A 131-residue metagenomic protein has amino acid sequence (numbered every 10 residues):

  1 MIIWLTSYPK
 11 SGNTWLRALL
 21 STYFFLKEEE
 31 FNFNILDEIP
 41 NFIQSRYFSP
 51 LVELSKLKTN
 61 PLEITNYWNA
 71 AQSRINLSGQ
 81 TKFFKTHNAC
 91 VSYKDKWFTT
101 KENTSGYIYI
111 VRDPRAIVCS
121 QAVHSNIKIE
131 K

Functional and structural regions predicted by a protein language model:
M1-K131: PAPS-dependent sulfotransferase catalytic domain
